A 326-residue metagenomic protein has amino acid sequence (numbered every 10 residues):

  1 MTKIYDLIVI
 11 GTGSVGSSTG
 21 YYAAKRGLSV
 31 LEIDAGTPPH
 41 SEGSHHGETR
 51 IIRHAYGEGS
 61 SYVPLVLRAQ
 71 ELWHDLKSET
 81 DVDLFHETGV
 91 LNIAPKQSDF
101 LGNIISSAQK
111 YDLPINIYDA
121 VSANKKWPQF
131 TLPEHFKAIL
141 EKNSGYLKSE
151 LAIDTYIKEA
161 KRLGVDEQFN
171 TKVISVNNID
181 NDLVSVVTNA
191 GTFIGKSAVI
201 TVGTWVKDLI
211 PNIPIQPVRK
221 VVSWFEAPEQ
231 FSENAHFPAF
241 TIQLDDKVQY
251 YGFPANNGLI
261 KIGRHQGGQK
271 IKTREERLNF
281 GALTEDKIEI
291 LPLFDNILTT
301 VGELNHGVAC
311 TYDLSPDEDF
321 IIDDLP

Functional and structural regions predicted by a protein language model:
T2-V15, L31: Beta1/beta-strand and adjacent pyrophosphate-binding region of the FAD-binding site in flavoprotein oxidoreductases
T12, P95, V202-G203: Glycine-rich, N-terminal phosphate-binding loop of Rossmann-like dinucleotide-binding domains
V15, P38, W205: Conserved Rossmann-like nucleotide-cofactor binding loop
Y21-K25, D81-F85, T192, S197 (+1 more regions): Active-site substrate-recognition segment that forms the wall of the catalytic cavity or substrate channel
A24-H45: Glycine-rich FAD pyrophosphate-binding loop
T49-K126, Q249-Y250: Dinucleotide-binding Rossmann-like beta1-alpha1 core, especially the glycine-rich loop that anchors the ADP
D75, P95-F169, S175-D182, L314: Flavin (FAD/FMN) cofactor-binding and adjacent substrate-gating region of FAD-dependent oxidoreductase domains
L147-F231: Predominantly flavin-linked oxidoreductase catalytic cores and closely associated redox partners
